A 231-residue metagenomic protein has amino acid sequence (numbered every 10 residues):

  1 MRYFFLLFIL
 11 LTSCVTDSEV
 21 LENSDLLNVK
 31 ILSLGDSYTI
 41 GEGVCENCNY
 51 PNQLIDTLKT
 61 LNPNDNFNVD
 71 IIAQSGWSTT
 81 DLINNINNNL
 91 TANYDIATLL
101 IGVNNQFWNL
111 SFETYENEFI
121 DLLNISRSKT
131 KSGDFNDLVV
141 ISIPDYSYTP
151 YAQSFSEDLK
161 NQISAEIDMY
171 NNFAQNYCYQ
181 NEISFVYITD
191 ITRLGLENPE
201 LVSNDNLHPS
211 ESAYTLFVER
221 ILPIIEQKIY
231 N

Functional and structural regions predicted by a protein language model:
M1-L7: Sec-dependent signal peptide recognition, specifically the positively charged N-region followed immediately by
Y3, N23, L196-P199: Short hydrophobic/aromatic segments of transmembrane alpha-helices and their interfaces
L10-S13: C-terminal motif of bacterial Sec signal peptides marking the signal peptidase cleavage site
V15-S75, N85-T91: Serine-esterase "nucleophile elbow" of acetyl-processing enzymes
G41, T79, N105: Short beta->alpha connector loops of Rossmann-like oxidoreductase domains
I83-Y230: Alpha-helical cap/lid subdomain in secreted, periplasmic, or secretory-pathway luminal O-acyl-processing enzymes
